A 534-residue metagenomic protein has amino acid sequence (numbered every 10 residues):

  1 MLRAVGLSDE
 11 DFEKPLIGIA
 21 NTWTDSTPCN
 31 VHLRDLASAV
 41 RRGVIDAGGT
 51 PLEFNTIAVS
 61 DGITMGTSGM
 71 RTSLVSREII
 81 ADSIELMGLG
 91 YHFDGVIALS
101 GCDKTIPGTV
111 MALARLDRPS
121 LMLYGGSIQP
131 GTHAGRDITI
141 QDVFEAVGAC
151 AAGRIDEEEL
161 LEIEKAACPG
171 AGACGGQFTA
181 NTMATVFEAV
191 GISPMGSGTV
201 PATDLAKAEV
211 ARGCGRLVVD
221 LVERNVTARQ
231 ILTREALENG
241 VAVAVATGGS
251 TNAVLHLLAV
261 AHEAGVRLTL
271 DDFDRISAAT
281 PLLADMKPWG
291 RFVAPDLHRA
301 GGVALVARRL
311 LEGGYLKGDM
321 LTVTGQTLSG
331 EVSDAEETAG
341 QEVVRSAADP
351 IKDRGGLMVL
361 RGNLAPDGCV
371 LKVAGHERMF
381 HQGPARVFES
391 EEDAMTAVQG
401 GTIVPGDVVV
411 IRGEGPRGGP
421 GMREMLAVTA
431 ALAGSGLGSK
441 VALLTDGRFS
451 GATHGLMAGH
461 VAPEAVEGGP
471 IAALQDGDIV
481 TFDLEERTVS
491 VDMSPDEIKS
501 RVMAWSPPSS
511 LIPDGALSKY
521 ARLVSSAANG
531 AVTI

Functional and structural regions predicted by a protein language model:
M1-D25, C29-V31, L36-I57, G62-I63 (+5 more regions): Catalytic or ion-coupling anion/metal-binding cores of large enzyme and transporter domains
V44, S83-M87: Glycine-rich, N-terminal phosphate-binding loop and its surrounding beta-alpha-beta segment
S73-D82: Glycine-rich, highly charged phosphate/nucleotide-binding loops
M87-T109, L121-Y124: A short, small-residue-rich loop immediately preceding and capping a beta-strand
